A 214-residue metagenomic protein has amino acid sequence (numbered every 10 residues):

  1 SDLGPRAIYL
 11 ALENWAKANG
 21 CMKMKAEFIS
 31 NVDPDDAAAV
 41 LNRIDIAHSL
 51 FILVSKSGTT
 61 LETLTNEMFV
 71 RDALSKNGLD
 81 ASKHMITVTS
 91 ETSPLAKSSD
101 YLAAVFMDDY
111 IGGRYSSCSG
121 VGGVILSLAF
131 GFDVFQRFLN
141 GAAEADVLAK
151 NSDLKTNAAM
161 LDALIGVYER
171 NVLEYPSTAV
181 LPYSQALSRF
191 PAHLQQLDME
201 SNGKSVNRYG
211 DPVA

Functional and structural regions predicted by a protein language model:
S1, F51-S57, P176-S184: Short glycine-rich or small-residue beta-strand-to-loop segments that form or flank ligand, phosphate, metal/Fe-S
S1-D2, V32, T89-S93: Short glycine-enriched loops at secondary-structure junctions
L3-G4, I8, A37, L53-K56 (+3 more regions): Extended, hydrophobic alpha-helical segments in both membrane/secreted and soluble proteins
R6-H48: Glycine-rich oxoanion-binding loops at beta->alpha junctions
I8-E13, N42-I46, M68-V70, L194-N202: Short, solvent-exposed amphipathic alpha-helical segments in soluble enzyme and RNA/protein-processing domains
A26, S55-T59, T63, D109-R114: Alpha-helix N-cap/helix-initiation motif
E27, F51-L53, I86, V105: Short hydrophobic alpha-helical runs that function as membrane-insertion/retention elements
A73-A214: Active-site phosphate/pyrophosphate-binding segments
